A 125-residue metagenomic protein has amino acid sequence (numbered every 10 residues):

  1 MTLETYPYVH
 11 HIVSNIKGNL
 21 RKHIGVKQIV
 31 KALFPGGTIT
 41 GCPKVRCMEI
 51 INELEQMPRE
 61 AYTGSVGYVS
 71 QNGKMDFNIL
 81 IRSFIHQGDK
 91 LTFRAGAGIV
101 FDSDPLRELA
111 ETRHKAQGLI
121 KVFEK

Functional and structural regions predicted by a protein language model:
E4-K125: Conserved hydrophobic core element of enzyme catalytic domains
